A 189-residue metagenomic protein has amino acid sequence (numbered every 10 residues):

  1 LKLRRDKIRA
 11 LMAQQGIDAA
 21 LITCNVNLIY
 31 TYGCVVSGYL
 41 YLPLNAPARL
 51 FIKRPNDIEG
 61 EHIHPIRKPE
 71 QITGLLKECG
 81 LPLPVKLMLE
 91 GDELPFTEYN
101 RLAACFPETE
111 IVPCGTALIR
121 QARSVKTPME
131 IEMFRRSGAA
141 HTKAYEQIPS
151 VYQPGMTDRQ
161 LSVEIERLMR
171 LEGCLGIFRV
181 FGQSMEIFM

Functional and structural regions predicted by a protein language model:
L1-R49, L83-P84, P128, E146: Terminal domain-start leader segments
L3-R5, G74-F188: Flexible, acidic/His-enriched mid-domain "rim/lid" segments that flank
T23-N25, I52-R54, L89-L94: Structural motif
L28-Y32, R49-L50, D57-G60, F96-T97: Short active-site-adjacent helix-start/loop capping segments
S37, P55-I58: Short, surface-exposed beta-strand-loop junctions and turns on beta-sheet-rich folds
L44, R54, I66-R67, G91 (+1 more regions): Residues at the C-termini of beta-strands that transition into short coil/loop
D57-I63, P82-L83: Glycine-/proline-rich flexible loop or hinge segments
E61-L75: Short acidic-hydrophobic, aromatic-tinged amphipathic segments that line or gate anion-handling sites
